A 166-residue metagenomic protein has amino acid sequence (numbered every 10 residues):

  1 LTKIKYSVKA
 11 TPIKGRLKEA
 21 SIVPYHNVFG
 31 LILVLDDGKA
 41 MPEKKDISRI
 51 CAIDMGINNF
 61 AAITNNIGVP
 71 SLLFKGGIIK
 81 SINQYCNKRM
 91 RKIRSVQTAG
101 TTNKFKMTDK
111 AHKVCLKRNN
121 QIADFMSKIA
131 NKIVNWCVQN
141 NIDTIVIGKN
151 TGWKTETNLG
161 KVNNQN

Functional and structural regions predicted by a protein language model:
L1-V23: Acidic carboxylate diad motif detector
Y25-N166: Positively charged, helix-rich recognition surfaces that bind polyanionic ligands
